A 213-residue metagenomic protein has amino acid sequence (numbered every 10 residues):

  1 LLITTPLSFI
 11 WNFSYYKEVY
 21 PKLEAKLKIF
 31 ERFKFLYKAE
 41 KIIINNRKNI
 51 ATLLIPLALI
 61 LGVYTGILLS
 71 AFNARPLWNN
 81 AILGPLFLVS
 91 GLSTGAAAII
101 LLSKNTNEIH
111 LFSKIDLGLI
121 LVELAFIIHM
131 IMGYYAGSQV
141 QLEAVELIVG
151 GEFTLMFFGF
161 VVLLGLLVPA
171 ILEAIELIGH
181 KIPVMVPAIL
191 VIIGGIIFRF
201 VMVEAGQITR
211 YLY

Functional and structural regions predicted by a protein language model:
L7-K181, P187: Long, contiguous internal "core" modules enriched in hydrophobic/ aromatic residues
I189-L190, F200: C-terminal accessory segment of soluble enzyme catalytic cores
G194-G195: Alpha-helical transmembrane segments of multi-pass membrane proteins
F198-Y213: Juxtamembrane boundary at the C-terminal end of a transmembrane helix
